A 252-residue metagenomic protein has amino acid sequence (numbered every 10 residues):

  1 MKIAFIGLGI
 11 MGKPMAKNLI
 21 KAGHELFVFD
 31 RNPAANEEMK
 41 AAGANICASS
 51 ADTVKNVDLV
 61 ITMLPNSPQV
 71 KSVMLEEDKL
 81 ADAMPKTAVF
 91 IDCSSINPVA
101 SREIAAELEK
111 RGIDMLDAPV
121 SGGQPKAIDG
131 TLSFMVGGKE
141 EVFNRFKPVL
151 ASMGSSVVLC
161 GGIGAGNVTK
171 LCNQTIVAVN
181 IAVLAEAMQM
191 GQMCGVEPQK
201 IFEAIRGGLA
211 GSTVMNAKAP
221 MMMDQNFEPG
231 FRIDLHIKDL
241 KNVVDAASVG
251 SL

Functional and structural regions predicted by a protein language model:
M1-M63, A88: NAD(P)+-binding Rossmann beta1-loop-alpha1 motif at the extreme N-terminus of oxidoreductases
L8, S95-Q174: Rossmann-fold dinucleotide-binding core
M11, M15, M63, M74 (+4 more regions): Methionine-biased hydrophobic packing positions in alpha-helices, especially within tandem helical repeat solenoids
L26, I46, D114-L116, V157 (+1 more regions): Hydrophobic beta-strand scaffold residues
S50-M115: Rossmann-fold NAD(P) dinucleotide-binding segment
I163, N167, G211-L252: Interdomain hinge/lid region at the active-site interface of Rossmann-like NAD(P)-dependent oxidoreductases
V196-L209: Small-residue-rich helix-loop
